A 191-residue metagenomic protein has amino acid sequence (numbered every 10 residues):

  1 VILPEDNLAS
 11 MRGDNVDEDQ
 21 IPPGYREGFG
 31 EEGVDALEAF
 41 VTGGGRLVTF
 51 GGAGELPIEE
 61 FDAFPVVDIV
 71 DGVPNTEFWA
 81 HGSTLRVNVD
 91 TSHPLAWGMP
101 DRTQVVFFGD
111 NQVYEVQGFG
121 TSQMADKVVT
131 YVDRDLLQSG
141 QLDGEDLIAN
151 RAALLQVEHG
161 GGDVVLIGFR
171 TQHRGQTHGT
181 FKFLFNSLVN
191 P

Functional and structural regions predicted by a protein language model:
V1-F64, R174: Helical hinge/lid and interdomain linker segments adjacent to catalytic or ligand-binding clefts that mediate domain
P4, L47-F50, L155-V157, V165 (+1 more regions): C-terminal substrate/ligand-recognition segments
E5, V48, A96, R102-V106 (+1 more regions): Short secondary-structure junctions and interdomain/linker hinges
M11-D14, E77-G82: Short, charged, surface-exposed secondary-structure boundary motifs
V16-E18, L47, S83-N88, P191: Low-complexity, flexible helical/coil segments
G33, A53, T91, T180-L184: Stable alpha-helical elements in mature extracytoplasmic
V66-D68, V73-T76, S83-T177: Catalytic beta-strand/loop cores that center a nucleophilic Ser/Cys/Thr and support acyl-enzyme chemistry
